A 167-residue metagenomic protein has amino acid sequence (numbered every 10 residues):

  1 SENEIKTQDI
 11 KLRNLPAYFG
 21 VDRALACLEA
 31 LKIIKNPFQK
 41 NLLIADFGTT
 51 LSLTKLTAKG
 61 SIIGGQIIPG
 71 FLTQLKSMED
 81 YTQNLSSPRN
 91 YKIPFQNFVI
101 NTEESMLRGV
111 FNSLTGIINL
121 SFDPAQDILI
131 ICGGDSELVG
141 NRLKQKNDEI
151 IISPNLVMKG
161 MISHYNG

Functional and structural regions predicted by a protein language model:
S1-L42, K59-G167: Nucleotide/phosphate-binding catalytic cleft detector across ATP-hydrolyzing and phosphate-transferring enzymes
I44, L51-L56: Short beta-strand scaffold segments in enzyme catalytic cores
T49-S52, S136-E137: Gly/Ser/Thr-rich loops at beta-strand to alpha-helix junctions that form or flank small-molecule/cofactor-binding
